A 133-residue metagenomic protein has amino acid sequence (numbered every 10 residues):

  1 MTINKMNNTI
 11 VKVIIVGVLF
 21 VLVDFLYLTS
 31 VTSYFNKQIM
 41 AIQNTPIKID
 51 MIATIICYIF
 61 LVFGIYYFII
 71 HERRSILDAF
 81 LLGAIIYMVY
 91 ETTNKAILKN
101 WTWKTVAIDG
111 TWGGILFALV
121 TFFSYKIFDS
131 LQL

Functional and structural regions predicted by a protein language model:
T2-L133: Juxtamembrane/disordered regions of integral membrane proteins
